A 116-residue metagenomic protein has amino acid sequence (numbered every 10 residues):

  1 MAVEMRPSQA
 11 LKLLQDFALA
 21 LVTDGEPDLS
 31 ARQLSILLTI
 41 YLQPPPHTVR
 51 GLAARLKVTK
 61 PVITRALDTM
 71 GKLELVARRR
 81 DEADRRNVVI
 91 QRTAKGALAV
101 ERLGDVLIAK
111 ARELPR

Functional and structural regions predicted by a protein language model:
M1-P27: N-terminal leader segment of winged-helix/HTH proteins
A2-M5, A94, R112-R116: Intrinsically disordered, low-complexity regulatory regions of eukaryotic nuclear gene-regulatory proteins
L19-T59: N-terminal helix-turn-helix DNA-binding core of bacterial DNA-binding proteins
L21, E101-R116: Amphipathic alpha-helical dimerization/coiled-coil segments that flank or bridge DNA-binding/regulatory modules
P46-V88: Canonical helix-turn-helix DNA-binding module
E82-L103: Basic, amphipathic "hinge/linker" alpha-helix immediately C-terminal to the N-terminal HTH DNA-binding motif
